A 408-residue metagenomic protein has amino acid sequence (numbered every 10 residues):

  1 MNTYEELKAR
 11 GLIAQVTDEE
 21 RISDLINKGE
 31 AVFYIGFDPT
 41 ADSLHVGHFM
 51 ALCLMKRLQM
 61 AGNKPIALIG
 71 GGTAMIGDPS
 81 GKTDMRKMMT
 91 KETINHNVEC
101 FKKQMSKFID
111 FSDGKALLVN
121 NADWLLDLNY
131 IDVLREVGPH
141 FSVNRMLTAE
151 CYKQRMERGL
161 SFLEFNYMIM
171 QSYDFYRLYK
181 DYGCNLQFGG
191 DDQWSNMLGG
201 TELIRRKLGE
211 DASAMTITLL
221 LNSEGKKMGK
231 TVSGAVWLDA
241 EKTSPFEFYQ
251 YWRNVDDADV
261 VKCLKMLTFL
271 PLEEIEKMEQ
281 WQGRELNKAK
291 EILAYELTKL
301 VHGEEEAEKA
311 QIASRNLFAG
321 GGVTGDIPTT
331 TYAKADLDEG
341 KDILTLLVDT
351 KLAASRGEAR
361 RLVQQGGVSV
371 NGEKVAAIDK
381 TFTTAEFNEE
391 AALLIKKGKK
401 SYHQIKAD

Functional and structural regions predicted by a protein language model:
M1-Q193, L198-T201, L208-S213, P328: NTP-dependent nucleotidyl-transfer catalytic core
I204-D408: Conserved nucleotide- and phosphate/pyrophosphate-binding catalytic cores in adenylate/nucleotidyl-handling enzymes
